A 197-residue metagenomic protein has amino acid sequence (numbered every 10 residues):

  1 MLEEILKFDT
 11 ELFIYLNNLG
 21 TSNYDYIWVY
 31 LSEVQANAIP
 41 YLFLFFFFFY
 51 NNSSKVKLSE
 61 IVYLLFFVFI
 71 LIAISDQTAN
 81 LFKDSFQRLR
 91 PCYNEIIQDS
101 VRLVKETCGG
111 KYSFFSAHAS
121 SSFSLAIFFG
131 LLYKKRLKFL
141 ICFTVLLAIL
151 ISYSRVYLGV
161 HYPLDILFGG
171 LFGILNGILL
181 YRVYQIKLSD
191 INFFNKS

Functional and structural regions predicted by a protein language model:
M1-L42, A79-G109: N-terminal transmembrane-helix/juxtamembrane module of multi-pass inner/ER membrane proteins
N23-Y24, V56-V62, K135-L140: Membrane-helix interface segments
Y30, A38, Y63, K138-L146: Alpha-helical transmembrane segments of integral membrane proteins
A38, L65-D76, I166, G170 (+1 more regions): Alpha-helical transmembrane spans of integral membrane proteins, capturing the lipid-embedded, hydrophobic core of TM
Y41-N52, S122-L131: Hydrophobic, aromatic-rich transmembrane alpha-helices and their immediate juxtamembrane boundary segments
F45-T78: Interfacial segments of alpha-helical transmembrane regions
V68-K83, L140-S154: Small-polar-interrupted transmembrane alpha-helices in polytopic inner-membrane proteins
R102-S197: Membrane-embedded catalytic cores of phosphoryl/pyrophosphoryl-handling enzymes
